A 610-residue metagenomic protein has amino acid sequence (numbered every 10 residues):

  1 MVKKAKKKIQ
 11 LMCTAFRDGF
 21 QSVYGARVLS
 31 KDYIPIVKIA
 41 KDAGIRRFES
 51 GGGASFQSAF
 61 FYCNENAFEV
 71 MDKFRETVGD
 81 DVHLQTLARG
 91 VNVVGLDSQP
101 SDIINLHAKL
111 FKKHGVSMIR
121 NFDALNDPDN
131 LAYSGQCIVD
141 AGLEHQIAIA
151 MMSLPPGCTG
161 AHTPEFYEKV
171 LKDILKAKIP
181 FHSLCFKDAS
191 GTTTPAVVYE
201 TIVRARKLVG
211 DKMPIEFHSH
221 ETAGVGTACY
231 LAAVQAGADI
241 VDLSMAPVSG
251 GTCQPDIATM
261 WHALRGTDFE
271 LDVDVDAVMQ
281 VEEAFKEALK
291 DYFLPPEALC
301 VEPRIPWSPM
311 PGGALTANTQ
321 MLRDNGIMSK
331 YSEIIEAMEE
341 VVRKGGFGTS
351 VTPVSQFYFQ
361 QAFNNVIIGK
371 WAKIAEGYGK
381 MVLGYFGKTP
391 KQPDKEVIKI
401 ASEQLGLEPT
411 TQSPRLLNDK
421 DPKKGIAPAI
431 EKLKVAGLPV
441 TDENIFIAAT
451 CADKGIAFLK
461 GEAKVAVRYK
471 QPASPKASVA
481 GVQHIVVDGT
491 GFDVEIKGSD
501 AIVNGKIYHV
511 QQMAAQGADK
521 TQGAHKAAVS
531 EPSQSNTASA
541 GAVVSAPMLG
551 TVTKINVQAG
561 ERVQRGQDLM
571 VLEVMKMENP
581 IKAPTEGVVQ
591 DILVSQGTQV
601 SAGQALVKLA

Functional and structural regions predicted by a protein language model:
V2-A26, G79-L96, L143-C158, A205-P214: N-terminal small/glycine-rich loop or linker at the start of catalytic domains across soluble metabolic enzymes
G19, N121, L184, G237 (+2 more regions): Conserved, mostly hydrophobic/aromatic
K41-A59, C300-R304, P309-A524: Terminal or standalone catalytic/regulatory effector modules within metabolic enzymes and repeat proteins
G51-K169, S190-T193: Active-site beta->alpha loop and helix N-cap motifs at the rims of alpha/beta catalytic domains
F166, A223-A236: Catalytic cores of alpha/beta
D188, A236-C253: Glycine-rich phosphate-binding active-site loops on the catalytic face of alpha/beta enzymes
T227-A228, W261-L264, D268-I327, Y331: Core active-site phosphate/anionic-ligand binding loop and the adjoining beta-turn-alpha structural block in enzyme
P532-A610: Structured functional modules or segments
